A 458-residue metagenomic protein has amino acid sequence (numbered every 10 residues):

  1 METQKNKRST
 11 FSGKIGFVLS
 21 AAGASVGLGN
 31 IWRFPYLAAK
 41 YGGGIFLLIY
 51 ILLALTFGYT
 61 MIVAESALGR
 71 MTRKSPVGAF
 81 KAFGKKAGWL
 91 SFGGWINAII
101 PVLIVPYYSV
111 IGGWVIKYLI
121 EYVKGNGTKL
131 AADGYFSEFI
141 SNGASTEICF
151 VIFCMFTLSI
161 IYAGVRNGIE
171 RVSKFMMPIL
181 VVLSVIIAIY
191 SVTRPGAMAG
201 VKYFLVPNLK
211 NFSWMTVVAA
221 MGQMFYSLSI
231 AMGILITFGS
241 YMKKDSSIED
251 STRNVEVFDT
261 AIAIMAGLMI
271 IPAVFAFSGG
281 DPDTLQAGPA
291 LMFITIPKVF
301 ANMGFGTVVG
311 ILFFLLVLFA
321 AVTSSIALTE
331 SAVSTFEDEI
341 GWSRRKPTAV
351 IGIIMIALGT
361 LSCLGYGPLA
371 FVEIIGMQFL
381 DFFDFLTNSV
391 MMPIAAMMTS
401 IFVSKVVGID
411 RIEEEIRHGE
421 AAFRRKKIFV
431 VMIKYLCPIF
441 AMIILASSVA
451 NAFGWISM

Functional and structural regions predicted by a protein language model:
M1-W32, M61-S66, R70-F92, K243-S247: Membrane-interface "cap" regions at the ends of multi-pass membrane proteins
E2-K7, F11, E170, K174-V322 (+1 more regions): Membrane-embedded translocation segments of transport machinery
E2-Q4, G78, G112-S141, M242-D245 (+5 more regions): Helix-loop-helix connectors at the membrane interface of multi-pass transporters/channels
K5-R8, Y36-Y41, K74-I96, S109-R166 (+5 more regions): Inter-helical loop and helix-membrane interface segments of multi-pass membrane transporters/permeases
T10-A21, I45-I49, G88-V102, I148-F153 (+6 more regions): Select transmembrane alpha-helical segments in multipass membrane proteins
G13-L53, G239, D250-R253, V257-T260 (+1 more regions): Transmembrane helix-boundary motif of multi-pass solute transporters/channels
V105-L130, V181-F204, F275-A276, L358-Y366 (+3 more regions): Hydrophobic alpha-helical segments and their helix-loop junctions in multi-pass secondary transporters
Q378-F402, R424-M458: A generic transmembrane alpha-helix motif of multi-pass inner-membrane proteins
